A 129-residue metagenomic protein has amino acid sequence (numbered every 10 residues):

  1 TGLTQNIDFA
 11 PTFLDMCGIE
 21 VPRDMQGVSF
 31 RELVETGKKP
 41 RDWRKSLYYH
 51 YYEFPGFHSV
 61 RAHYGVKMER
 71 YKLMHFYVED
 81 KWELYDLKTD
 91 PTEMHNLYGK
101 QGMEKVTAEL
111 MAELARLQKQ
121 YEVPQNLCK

Functional and structural regions predicted by a protein language model:
T1-N6: A short, structured beta-strand-centered segment in the mid-to-C-terminal lobe of catalytic cores from group-transfer
I7-A10, D15-E83, L87, K105 (+1 more regions): C-terminal cap/loop subdomain of S1 sulfatases and analogous C-terminal strand-loop tails that border
E32, N96-G99: Phosphate-coordinating loops and pocket residues in cytosolic domains that bind phosphorylated ligands
D90: Intrinsically disordered, low-complexity polar regions and short flexible loop motifs
